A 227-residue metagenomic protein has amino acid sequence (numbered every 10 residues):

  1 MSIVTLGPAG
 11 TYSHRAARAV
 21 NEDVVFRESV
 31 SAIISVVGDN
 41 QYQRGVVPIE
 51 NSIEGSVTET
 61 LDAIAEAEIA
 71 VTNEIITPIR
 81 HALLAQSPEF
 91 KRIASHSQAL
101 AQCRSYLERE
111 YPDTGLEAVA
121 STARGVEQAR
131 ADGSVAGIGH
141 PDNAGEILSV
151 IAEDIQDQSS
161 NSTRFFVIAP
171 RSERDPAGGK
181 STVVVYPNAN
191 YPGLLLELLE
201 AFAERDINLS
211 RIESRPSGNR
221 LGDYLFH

Functional and structural regions predicted by a protein language model:
M1-H227: Domain-level signature for soluble enzymes in the chorismate/prephenate branch of the shikimate pathway
